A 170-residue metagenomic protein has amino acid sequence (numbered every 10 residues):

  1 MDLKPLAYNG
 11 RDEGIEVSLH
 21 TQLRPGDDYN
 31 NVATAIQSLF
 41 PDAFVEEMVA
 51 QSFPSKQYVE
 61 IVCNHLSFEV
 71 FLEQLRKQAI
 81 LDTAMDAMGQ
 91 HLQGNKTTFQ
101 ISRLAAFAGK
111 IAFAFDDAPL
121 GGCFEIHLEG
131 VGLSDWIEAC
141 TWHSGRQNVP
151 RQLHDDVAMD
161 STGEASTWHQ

Functional and structural regions predicted by a protein language model:
M1-E47: Long, hydrophobic N-terminal alpha-helical segment
I15-Q22, Q93-Q100, F124-I126: Short glycine-/aliphatic-rich beta-strand segments at the starts of folded cytosolic domains
T21-P25, F40, S67, R103-F107 (+1 more regions): Beta-strand elements of well-folded, non-transmembrane domains
A35-A43, Q74, Q78, H143-R146: Conserved short hydrophobic interaction patches
E46-E69: Short, charge-patterned binding micro-sites
V62-T83: Short, structured active-site "lid" loops
R76-F113: Mid-chain, well-packed structural core segment of small domains
G109-Q170: Glycine-rich, aromatic-bearing surface loops/beta-hairpins
